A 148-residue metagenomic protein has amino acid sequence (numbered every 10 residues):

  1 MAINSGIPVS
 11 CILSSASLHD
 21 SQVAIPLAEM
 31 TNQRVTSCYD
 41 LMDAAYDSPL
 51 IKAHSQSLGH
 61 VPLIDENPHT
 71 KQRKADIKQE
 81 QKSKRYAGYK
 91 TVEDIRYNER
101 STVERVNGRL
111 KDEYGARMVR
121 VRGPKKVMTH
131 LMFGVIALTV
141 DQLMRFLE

Functional and structural regions predicted by a protein language model:
M1-S57, Q72: Polybasic low-complexity intrinsically disordered regions
L18, R100, H130, G134: Electropositive phosphate-/nucleotide-binding environments in soluble metabolic enzymes
V23, T102, V106, M132: Catalytic-loop motifs flanking and including active-site residues across diverse enzymes
C38, L58-H60, T129, G134: Structural beta-strand/beta-sheet cores of well-ordered domains, especially the beta-sheet scaffolds that support
A44-E113, R120: Helix-centered, glycine/charged polyanion-binding patches within enzymatic domains that contact phosphate-containing
G115-E148: C-terminal extensions of enzymes
